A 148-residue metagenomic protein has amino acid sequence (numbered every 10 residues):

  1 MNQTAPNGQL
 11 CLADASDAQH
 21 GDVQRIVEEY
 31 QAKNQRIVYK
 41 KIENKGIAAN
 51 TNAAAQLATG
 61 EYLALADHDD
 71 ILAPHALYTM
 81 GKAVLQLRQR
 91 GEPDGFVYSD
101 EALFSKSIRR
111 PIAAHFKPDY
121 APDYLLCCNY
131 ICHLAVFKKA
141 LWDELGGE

Functional and structural regions predicted by a protein language model:
M1-N7: Short, acidic, metal-binding catalytic loop of nucleotide-sugar glycosyltransferases
D14-R25: A conserved acidic beta->alpha catalytic loop
I42-A58: Glycine-rich, basic loop-to-helix element that forms the pyrophosphate-binding segment of sugar-nucleotide handling
L63: Short aromatic/hydrophobic "clamp" motif used to bind/position activated sugar donors
D67-I71, D100: The conserved acidic donor/metal-binding loop of glycosyltransferases
H75-P111: Conserved donor NDP-sugar-binding/catalytic core segment of glycosyltransferases
F96-C132: Acidic/His-rich active-site region of diverse nucleotide-sugar glycosyltransferases
P122-E148: Conserved nucleotide-sugar donor-binding catalytic segment
